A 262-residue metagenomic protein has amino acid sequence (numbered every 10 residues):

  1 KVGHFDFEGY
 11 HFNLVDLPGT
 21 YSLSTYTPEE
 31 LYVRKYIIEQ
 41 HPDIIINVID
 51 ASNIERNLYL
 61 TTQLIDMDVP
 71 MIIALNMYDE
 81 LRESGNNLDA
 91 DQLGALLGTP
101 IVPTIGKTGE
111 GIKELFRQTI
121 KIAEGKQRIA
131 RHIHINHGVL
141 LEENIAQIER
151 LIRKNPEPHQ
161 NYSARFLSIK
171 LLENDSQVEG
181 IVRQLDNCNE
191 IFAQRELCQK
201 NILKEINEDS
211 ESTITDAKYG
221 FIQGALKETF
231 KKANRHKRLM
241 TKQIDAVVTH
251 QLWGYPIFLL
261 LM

Functional and structural regions predicted by a protein language model:
G3-G9, L31-V102: Conserved C-terminal guanine-recognition region of P-loop GTPase G domains, centered on the G4
F12-Y26, A51: Switch II (G3) loop of P-loop NTPases
D16, D79, D245: Acidic active-site catalytic centers that drive phospho-/nucleotidyl reactions and related ester hydrolyses
D16, N76, I105: Active-site glycine-centered loops adjacent to acidic/histidine catalytic or metal-binding residues that shape
V33, F230-V247: Cytosolic juxtamembrane amphipathic/interface segments immediately preceding and feeding into a transmembrane helix
Y36, A225-E228, V247-H250: Generic, well-ordered alpha-helical scaffold segments in large soluble proteins
I72, R82-N234: Alpha-helical transmembrane helix bundles of large polytopic membrane transport and channel proteins
V247-M262: Core alpha-helical transmembrane segments of integral membrane proteins
